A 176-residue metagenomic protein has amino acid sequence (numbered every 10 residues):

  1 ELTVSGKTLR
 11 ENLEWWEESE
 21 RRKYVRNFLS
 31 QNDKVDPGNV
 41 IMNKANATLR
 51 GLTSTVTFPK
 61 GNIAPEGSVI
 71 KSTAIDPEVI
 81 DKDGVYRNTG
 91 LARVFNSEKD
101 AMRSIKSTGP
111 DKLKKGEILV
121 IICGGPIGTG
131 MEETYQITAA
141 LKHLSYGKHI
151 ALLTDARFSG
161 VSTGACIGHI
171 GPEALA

Functional and structural regions predicted by a protein language model:
E1-A165, H169-A176: Catalytic or ion-coupling anion/metal-binding cores of large enzyme and transporter domains
